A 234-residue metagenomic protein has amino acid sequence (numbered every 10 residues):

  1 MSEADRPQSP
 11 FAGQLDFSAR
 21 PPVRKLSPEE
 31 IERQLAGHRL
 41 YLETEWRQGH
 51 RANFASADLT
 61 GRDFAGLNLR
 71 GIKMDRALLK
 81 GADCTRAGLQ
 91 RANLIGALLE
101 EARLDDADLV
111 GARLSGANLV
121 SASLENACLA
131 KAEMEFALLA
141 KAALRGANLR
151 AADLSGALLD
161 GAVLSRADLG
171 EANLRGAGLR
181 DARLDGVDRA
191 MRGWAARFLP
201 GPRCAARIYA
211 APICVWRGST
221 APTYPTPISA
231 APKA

Functional and structural regions predicted by a protein language model:
S2-P10, F17-I31, T44-A234: Tandem repeat scaffolds
H38: Active-site environment of non-heme Fe oxygenases that use a 2-His-1-carboxylate facial triad
